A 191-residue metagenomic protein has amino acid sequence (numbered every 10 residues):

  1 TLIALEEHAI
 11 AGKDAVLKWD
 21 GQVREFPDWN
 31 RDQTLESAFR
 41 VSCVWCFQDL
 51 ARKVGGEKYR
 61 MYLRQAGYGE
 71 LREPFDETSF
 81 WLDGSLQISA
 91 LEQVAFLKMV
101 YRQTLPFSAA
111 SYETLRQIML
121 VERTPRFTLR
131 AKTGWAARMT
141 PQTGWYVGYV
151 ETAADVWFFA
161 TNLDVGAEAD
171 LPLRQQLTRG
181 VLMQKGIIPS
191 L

Functional and structural regions predicted by a protein language model:
T1-K13, A38, F159: Active-site SXXK
L5-Q22, F107-S111: Short, well-structured active-site flanking segments
E7-A9, Q22, Y68, T152 (+1 more regions): Solvent-exposed coil/turn segments that connect beta secondary-structure elements in extracytoplasmic/periplasmic
K13-A15, S89-E92, T143-W145, D155: Envelope-exposed proteins and targeting segments
W19-D20, W81, W145: Tryptophan-centric aromatic hotspots in well-structured domains and transmembrane helices
V23-L35, F47-R102: Mid-domain, small-residue-enriched loop/turn segments at the edges of structured enzyme/sensor domains
L35-S42: Short helix- or helix-capping micro-motifs that position conserved polar/aromatic residues at function-defining sites
R52-G55, Y101-L191: Structured C-terminal helix/loop/strand segments within mature extracytoplasmic catalytic/sensor domains
